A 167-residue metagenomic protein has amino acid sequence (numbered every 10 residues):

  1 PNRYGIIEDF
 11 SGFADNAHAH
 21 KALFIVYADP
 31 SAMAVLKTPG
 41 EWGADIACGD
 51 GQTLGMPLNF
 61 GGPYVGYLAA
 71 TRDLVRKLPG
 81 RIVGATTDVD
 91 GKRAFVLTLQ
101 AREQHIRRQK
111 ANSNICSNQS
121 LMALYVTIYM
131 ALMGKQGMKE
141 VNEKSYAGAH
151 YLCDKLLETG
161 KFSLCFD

Functional and structural regions predicted by a protein language model:
P1-V96: Conserved PLP-enzyme active-site core in the AAT-like
L54-G160, L164-D167: Active-site C-terminal subdomain of aminotransferase-like
